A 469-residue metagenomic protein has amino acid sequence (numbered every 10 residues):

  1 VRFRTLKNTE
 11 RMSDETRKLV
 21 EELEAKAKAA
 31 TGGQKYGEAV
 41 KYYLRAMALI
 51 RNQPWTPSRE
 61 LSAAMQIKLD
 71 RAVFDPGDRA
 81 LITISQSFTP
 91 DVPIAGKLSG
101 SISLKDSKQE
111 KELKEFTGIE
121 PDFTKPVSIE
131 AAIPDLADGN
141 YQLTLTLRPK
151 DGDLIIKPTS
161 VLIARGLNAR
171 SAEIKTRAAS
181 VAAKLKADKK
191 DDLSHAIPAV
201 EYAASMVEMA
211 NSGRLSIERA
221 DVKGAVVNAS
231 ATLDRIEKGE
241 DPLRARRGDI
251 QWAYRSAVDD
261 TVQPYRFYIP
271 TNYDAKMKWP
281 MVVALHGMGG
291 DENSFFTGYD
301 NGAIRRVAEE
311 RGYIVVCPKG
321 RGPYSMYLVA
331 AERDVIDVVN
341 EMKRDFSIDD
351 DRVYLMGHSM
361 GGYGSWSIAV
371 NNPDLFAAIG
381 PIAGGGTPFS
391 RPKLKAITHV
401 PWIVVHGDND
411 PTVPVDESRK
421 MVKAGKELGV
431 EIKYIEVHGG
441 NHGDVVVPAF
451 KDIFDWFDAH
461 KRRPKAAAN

Functional and structural regions predicted by a protein language model:
V1-E22, S58-A72, G77-L81, I163-E208: Amphipathic, heptad-repeat alpha-helical segments
D138-Q142, R148-W279, R419-V422, I432 (+1 more regions): A domain-start/cap signature at the N-terminus of enzymes
T271-M277, S325-M360, P373-L375: Gly/Ser-rich "nucleophile elbow"/oxyanion-hole loop immediately N-terminal to the catalytic nucleophile in hydrolases
Y273-Y327, P388, P411: Short substrate-entry loop that stabilizes the transition state in hydrolases
L355-G357, I382, V405: Short beta-strand immediately N-terminal to the catalytic nucleophile in serine-hydrolase-like folds
D374-G386: A conserved short beta-strand
I397-T398, I403-H406, D410: Short beta-strand/loop motif that positions the catalytic acidic residue of the alpha/beta-hydrolase fold
P411, V415-N469: C-terminal catalytic histidine-bearing segment of alpha/beta-hydrolase fold enzymes
